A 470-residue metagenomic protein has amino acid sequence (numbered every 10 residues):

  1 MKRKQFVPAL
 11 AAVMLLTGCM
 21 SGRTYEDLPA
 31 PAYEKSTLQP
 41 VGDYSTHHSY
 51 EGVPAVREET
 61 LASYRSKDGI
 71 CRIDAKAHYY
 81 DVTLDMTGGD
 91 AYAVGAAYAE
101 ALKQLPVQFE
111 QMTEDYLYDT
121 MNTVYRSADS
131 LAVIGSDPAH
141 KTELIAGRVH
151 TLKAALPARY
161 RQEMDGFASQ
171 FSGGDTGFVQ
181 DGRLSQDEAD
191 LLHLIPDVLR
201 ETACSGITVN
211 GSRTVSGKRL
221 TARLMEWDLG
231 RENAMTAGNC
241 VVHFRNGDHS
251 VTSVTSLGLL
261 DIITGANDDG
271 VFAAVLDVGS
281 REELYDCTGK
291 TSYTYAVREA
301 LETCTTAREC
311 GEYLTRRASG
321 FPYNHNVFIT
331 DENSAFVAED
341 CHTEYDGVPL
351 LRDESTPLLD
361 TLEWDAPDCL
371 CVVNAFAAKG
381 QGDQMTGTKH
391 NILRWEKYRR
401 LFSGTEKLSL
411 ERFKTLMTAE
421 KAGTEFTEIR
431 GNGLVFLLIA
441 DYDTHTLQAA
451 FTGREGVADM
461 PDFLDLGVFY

Functional and structural regions predicted by a protein language model:
M1-T24: Gram-positive cell-envelope targeting signals
K2-K4, R223, R298, R394 (+1 more regions): Basic side chains
Q5, H150, T252, L257 (+3 more regions): Residue-level detector of functional hotspots within protein domains
A9-A11, L229, R400: A periodicity- and composition-biased signal for non-globular, repetitive helical segments
V13, D137-T142, L284-T288: Short amphipathic alpha-helical segments, especially helix-boundary/capping motifs
L16, V215-S216, D228-G230, S280-E283 (+3 more regions): Flexible loop/turn segments at secondary-structure boundaries
C19-C204, L301-Y470: C-terminus-biased signal that marks the final domain/tail of proteins
E188-A296, L438: Internal mixed beta-strand/loop scaffold within catalytic domains of large alpha/beta enzymes
